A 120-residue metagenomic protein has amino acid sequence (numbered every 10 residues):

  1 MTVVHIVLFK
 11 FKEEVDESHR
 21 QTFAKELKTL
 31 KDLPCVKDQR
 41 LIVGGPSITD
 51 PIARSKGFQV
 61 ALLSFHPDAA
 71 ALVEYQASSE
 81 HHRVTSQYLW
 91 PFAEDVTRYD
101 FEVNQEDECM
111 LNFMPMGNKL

Functional and structural regions predicted by a protein language model:
M1-L63, P67-A77, E94, F101-L120: Short S/T/G/P-rich N-terminal loop/turn motif that feeds into the first structured element of a domain
L72, S79, R83-Q87, P91: Short, compact, well-ordered microdomains
